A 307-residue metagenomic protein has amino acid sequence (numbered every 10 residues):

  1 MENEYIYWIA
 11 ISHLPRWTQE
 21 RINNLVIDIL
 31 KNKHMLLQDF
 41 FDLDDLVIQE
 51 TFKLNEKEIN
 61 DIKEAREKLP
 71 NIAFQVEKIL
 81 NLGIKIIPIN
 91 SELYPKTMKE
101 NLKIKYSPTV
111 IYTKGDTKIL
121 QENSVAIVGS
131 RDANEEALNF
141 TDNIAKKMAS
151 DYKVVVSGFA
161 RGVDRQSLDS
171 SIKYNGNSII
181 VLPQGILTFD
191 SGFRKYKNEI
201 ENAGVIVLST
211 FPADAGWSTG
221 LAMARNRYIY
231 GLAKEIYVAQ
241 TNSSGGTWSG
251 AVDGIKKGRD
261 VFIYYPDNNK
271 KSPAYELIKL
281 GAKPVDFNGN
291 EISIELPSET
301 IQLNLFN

Functional and structural regions predicted by a protein language model:
M1-N139: Short, positively charged patches
M1-Y5, I89-N307: Glycine-biased, small-residue-rich flexible motifs in mid-sequence functional cores and linkers
